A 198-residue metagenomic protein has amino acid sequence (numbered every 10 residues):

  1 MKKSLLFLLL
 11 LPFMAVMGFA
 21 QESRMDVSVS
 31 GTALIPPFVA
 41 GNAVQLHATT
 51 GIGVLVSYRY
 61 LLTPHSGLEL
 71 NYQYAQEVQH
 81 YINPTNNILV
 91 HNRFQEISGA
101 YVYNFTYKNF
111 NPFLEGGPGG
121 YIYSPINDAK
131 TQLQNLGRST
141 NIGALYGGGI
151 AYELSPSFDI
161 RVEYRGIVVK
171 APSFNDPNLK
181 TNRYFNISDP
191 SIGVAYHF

Functional and structural regions predicted by a protein language model:
M1-S4: Positively charged n-region of N-terminal signal peptides that target proteins for export
F7-A15: Bacterial N-terminal signal peptides
V16-A20: Sec/Tat signal peptide C-region and signal peptidase I cleavage site
E22, G31, S57-K130, Y152 (+1 more regions): Gram-negative (and chloroplast) outer-membrane scaffold detector with strong preference for beta-barrel transmembrane
S30-P64: N-terminal targeting signals for Sec/Tat export/insertion, comprising classic cleavable signal peptides
V39-Q45, H80-N86, S124-L133, P172-L179: Outer-membrane beta-barrel translocator domains and adjoining extracellular loop/strand segments of Gram-negative
V44-T50, N86-F94, L133-T140, L179-I187: Replace "Gram-negative outer membrane beta-barrel proteins" with "bacterial and organellar outer membrane beta-barrel
Y123-I167: A charged, solvent-exposed segment within the mature domains of Sec-exported extracytoplasmic proteins
